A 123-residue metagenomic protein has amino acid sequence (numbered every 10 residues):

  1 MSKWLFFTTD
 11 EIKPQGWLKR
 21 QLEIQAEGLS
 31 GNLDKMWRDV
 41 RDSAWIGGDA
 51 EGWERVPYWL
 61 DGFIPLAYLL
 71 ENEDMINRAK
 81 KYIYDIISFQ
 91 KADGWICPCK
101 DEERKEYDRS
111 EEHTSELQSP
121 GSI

Functional and structural regions predicted by a protein language model:
M1-R55, K80-K100: Low-complexity, Ser/Thr/Pro/Gly-enriched N-terminal "stalk/linker" regions
F6, D10, G16-L18, W59-E73 (+1 more regions): Well-ordered alpha-helical scaffold segments within catalytic/enzyme domains
R41-G48, L60-Y68, E103: Glycine-/proline-rich flexible loop or hinge segments
W53-V56, L60, R109-E111: Aromatic-rich carbohydrate-recognition surfaces in CAZymes
D101-E111: Asp-box/WD-like beta-propeller blade repeats and closely related beta-sheet repeat scaffolds
E112-I123: Single conserved hydrophobic/aromatic residue that forms the stacking wall/gate of nucleotide- or nucleobase-binding
